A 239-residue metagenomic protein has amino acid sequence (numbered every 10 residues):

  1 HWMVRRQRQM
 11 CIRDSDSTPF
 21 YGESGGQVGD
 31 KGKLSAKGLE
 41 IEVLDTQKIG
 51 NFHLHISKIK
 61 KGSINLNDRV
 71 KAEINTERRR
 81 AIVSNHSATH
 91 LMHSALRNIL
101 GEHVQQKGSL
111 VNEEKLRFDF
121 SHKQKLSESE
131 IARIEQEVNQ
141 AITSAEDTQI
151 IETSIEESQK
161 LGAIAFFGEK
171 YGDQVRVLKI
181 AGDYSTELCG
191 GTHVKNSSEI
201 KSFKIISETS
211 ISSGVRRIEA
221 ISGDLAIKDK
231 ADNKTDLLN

Functional and structural regions predicted by a protein language model:
H1-I12: Single conserved hydrophobic/aromatic residue that forms the stacking wall/gate of nucleotide- or nucleobase-binding
S15-F20, S57-G62, I180-D183: A structural micro-motif recognizing beta-strand termini and the immediately following turn/loop segments
Y21-S24, K31, I82, E128-S129 (+4 more regions): Short helix/loop capping segments that flank catalytic or ligand/cofactor-binding pockets
G25, H90, F118, V177 (+2 more regions): Divalent metal-coordination and catalytic microenvironments
K33-Q149, D224-K228, N233-N239: Conserved catalytic alpha/beta cores of large enzymes that bind or transform nucleotide phosphates and polynucleotides
H103, S197-N239: Terminal appendage regions of diverse proteins
E114, F120-I211: Non-catalytic interaction/regulatory segments
